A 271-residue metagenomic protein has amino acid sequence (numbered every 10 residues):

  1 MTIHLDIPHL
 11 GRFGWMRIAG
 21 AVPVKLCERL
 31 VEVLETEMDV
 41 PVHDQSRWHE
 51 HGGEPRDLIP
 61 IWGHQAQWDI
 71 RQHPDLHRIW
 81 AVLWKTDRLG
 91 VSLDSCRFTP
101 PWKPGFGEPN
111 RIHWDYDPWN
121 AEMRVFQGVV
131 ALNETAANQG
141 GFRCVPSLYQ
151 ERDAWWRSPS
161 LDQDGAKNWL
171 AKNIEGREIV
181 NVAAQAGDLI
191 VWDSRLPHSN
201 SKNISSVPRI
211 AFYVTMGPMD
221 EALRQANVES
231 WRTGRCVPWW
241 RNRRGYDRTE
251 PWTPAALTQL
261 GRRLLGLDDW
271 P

Functional and structural regions predicted by a protein language model:
T2-R12, A19-W119: Non-heme Fe(II)-dependent double-stranded beta-helix
C27-E28, N138, D153, S199-S201 (+1 more regions): Short catalytic/ligand-binding loop motif for oxyanion handling, primarily in non-cytosolic enzymes, centered on
V40-W48, L189, R195-P271: Non-heme Fe(II)/2-oxoglutarate
S95, W114-Y116, V130-E134, P146: Short, structured patches in soluble enzyme cores that scaffold and shape functional sites
F98, V145-R152, T215-E221: Short edge-strand/loop segments of extracellular domains
H113-V125, R177-E178, A184, V207: A short beta-loop-beta micro-motif enriched in histidine and acidic residues
W119-A137, A183, T215-P218: Short, conserved beta-strand element in jelly-roll/cupin
T135-S199: Double-stranded beta-helix
